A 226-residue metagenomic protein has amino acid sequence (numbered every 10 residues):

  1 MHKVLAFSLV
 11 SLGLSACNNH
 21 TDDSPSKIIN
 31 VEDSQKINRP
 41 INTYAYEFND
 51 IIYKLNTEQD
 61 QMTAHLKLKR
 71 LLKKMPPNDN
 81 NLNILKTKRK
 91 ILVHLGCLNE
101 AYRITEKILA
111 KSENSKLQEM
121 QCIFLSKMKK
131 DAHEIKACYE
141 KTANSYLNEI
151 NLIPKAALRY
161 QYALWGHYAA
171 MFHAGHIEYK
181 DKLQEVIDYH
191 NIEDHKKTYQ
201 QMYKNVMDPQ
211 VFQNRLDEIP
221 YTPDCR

Functional and structural regions predicted by a protein language model:
M1-S24: Classical Sec-dependent N-terminal signal peptides that target proteins to the secretory pathway
C17-N83: N-terminal leader/linker segments that initiate helical-solenoid repeat arrays
D33-N38, R70-N81, K107-S112, N144-L158 (+1 more regions): Flexible helix-coil transition and linker loops at the boundaries of alpha-helical arrays
D50, K88, Q121, L164-H167: Structural register within alpha-helical repeat arrays
Y53-K54, I91, F124-L125, A169-A170: Residue-level signature for tetratricopeptide repeat
T63-K73, N99-L109, A132-E149, I177-N191 (+1 more regions): Alpha-helical repeat scaffolds
T87-G96, T105-K107, S115-Y160: Alpha-helical adaptor scaffolds
